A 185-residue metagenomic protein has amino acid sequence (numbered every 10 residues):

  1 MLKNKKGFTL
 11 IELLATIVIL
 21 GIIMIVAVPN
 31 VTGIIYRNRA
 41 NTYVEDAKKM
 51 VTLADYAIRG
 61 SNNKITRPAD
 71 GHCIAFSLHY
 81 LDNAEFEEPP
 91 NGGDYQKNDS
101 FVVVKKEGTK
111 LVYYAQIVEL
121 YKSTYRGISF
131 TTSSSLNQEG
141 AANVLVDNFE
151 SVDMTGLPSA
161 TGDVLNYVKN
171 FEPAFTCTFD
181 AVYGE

Functional and structural regions predicted by a protein language model:
N4-T32: N-terminal single-pass transmembrane signal-anchor helix
I35, H79-Y80, V144: Extended, non-catalytic scaffold segments that flank or surround catalytic motifs
Y36-K64: Membrane-proximal N-terminal amphipathic helix
K64-E119: Extracellular/periplasmic head regions of type IV pilus-like filament subunits
L111, Q116-I117, K122-M154, V164: Low-complexity intrinsically disordered segments
F149, M154-E185: Secondary-structure capping and domain/repeat boundary segments
